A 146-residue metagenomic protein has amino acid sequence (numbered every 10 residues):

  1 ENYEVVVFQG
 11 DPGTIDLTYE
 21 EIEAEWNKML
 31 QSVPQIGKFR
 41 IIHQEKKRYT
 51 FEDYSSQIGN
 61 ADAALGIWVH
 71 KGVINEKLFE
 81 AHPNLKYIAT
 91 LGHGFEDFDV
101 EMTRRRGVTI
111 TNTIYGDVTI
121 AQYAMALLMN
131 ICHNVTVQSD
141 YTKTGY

Functional and structural regions predicted by a protein language model:
E1-D62: N-terminal glycine-/charge-rich "phosphate-binding" loop or analogous flexible N-terminal tail
L30, P34-G37, L128, T142-Y146: Generic secondary-structure transition motif, activating predominantly at the C-termini of alpha-helices
A61-T144: Phosphate/diphosphate ligand-binding glycine-rich loop within oxidoreductases
